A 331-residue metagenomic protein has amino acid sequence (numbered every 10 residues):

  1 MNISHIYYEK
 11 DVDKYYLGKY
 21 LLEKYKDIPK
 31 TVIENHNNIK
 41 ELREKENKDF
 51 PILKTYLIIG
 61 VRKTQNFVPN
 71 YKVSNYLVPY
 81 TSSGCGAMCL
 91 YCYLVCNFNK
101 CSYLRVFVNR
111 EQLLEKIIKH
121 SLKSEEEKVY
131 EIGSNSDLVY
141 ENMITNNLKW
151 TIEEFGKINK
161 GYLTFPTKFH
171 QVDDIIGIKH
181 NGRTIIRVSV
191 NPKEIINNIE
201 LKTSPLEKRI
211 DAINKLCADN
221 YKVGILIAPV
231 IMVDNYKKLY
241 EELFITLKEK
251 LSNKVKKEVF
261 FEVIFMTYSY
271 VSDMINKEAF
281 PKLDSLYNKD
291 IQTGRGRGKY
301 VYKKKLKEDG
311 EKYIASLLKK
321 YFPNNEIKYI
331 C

Functional and structural regions predicted by a protein language model:
M1-G18, K248-C331: Auxiliary Fe-S-binding modules of radical SAM enzymes
M1-N47: N-terminal alpha-helical interaction blocks
P29, E34-T81, V95-R105: N-terminal [4Fe-4S]-dependent radical SAM core
I58-V73, L90-R187, K215: Conserved Radical SAM active-site core
Y80-C89: Cysteine-centered iron-sulfur cluster-binding motifs in ferredoxin-type domains/subunits of redox enzymes
E127-E131, Y162-T164, R183-R187, K222-L226 (+2 more regions): Structural preference for beta-strand elements that scaffold enzyme active sites
S136-V139, H170-D173, T184-T203, P229-D234 (+2 more regions): Conserved radical SAM core fold
R209-S272, Y321: Conserved C-terminal portion of the radical SAM core fold that forms the substrate/S-adenosylmethionine-binding
